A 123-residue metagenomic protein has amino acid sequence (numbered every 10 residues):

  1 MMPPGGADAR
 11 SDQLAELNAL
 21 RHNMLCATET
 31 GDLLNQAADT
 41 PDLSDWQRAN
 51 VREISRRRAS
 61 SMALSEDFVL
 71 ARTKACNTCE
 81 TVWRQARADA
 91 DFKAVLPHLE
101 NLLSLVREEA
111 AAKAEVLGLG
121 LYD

Functional and structural regions predicted by a protein language model:
M1-D123: A well-structured
